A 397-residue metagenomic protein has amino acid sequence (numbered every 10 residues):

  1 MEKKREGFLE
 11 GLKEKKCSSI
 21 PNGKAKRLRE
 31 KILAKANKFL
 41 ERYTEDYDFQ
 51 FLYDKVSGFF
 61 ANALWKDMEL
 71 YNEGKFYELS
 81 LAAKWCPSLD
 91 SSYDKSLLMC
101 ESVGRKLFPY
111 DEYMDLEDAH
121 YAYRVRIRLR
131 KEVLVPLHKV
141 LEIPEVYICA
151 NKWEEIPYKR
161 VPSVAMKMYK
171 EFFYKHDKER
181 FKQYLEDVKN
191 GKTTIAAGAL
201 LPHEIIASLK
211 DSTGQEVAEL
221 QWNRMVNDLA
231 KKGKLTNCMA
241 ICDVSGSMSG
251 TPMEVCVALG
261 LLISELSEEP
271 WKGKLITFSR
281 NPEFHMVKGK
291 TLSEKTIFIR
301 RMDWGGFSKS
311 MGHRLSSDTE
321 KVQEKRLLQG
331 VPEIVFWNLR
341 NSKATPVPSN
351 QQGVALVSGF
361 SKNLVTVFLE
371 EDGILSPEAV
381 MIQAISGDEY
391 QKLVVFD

Functional and structural regions predicted by a protein language model:
M1-V255, E265-D397: Long lumenal/extracellular ectodomains of secretory and single-pass membrane proteins
